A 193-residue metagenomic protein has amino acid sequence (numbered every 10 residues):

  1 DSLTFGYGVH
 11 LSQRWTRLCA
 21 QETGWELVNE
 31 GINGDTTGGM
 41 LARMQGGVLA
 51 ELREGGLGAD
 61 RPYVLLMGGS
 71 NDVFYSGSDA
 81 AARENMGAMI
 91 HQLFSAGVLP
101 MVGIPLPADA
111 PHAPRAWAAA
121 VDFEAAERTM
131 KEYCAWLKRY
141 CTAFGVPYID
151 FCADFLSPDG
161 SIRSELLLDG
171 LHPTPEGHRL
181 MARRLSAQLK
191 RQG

Functional and structural regions predicted by a protein language model:
D1-D60: Serine-esterase "nucleophile elbow" of acetyl-processing enzymes
E22, R43-G193: Alpha-helical cap/lid subdomain in secreted, periplasmic, or secretory-pathway luminal O-acyl-processing enzymes
